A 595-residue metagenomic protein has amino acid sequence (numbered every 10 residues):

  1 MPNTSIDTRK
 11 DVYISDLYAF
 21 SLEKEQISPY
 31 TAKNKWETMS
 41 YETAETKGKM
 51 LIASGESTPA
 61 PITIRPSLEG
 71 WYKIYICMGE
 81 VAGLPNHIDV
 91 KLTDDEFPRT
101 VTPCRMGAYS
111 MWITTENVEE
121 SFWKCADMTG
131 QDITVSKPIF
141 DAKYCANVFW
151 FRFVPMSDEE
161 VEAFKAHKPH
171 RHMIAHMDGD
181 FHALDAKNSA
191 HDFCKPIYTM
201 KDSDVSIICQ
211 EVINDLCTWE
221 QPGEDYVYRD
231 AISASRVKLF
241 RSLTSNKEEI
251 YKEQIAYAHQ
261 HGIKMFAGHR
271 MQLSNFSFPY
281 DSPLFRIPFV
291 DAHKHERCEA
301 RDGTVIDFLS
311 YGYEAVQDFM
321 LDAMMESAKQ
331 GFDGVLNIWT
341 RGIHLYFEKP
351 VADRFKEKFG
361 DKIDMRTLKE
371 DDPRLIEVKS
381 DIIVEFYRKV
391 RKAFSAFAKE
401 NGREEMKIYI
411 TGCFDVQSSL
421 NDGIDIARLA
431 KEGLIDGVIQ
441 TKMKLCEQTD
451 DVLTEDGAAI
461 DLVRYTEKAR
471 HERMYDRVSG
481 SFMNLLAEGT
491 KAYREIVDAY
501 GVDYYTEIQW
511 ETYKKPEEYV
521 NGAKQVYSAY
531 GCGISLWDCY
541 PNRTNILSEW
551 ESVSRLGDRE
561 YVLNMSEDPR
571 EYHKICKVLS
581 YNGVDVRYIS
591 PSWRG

Functional and structural regions predicted by a protein language model:
M1-R65, W593: Glycan-recognition and processing domains
P66-I88, G595: A short beta-strand element within beta-rich, extracytoplasmic domains of secreted/secretory-pathway proteins
K165-A190, V237-T244, E249-E253, F266-K329: Active-site-adjacent "subsite" loops/lids of carbohydrate-active enzymes
H191-P222, Q330-G334, L434-Q440, Q525-G533: Catalytic domains of carbohydrate-active enzymes, especially glycoside hydrolases
S203-S245, G437-Q440, K444-A487: Aromatic-lined carbohydrate-binding/catalytic grooves of carbohydrate-active enzymes
Q210-I213, G437-D451, F482, E507-S590: Substrate-binding cleft of secreted/luminal carbohydrate-active enzymes
T218-S235, L273-G303, N337-L368, G457: Aromatic- and acidic-residue-enriched segments that line the glycan-binding/catalytic groove of carbohydrate-active
K264-F276, L336-T340, R374-D422, G501-E511: Aromatic-lined carbohydrate-recognition surfaces of secreted/lumenal glycan-active proteins
